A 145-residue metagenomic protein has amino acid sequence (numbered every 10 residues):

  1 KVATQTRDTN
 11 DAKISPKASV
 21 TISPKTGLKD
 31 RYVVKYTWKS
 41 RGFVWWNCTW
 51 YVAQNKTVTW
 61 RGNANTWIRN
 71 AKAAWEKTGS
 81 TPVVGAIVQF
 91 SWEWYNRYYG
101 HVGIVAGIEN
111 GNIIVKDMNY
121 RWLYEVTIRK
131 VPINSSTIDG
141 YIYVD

Functional and structural regions predicted by a protein language model:
K1-S19, V144-D145: N-terminal secretion targeting segments of exported proteins
T6, V33, V52, I142-V144: Compositionally biased, intrinsically disordered low-complexity regions enriched in proline and serine
S15-M118: Secreted/periplasmic proteins that engage bacterial cell-wall peptidoglycan
I108-D145: Aromatic- and glycine-rich peptidoglycan recognition patches
